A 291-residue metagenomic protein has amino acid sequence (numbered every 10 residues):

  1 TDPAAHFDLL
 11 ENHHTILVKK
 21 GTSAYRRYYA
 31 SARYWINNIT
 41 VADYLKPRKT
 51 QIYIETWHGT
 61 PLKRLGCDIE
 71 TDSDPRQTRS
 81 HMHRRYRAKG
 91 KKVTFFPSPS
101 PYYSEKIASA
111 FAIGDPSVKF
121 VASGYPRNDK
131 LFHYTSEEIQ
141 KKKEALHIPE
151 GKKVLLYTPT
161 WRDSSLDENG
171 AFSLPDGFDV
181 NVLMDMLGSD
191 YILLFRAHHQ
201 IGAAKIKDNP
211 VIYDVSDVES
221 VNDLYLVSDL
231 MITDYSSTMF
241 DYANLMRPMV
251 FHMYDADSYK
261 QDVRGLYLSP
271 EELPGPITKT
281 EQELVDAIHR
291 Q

Functional and structural regions predicted by a protein language model:
T1, P126-I206, T278-T280: Conserved catalytic-core segment of nucleotide-activated headgroup transferases in glycan assembly
T1-H133: Active-site and donor-binding regions of nucleotide-sugar-utilizing enzymes
A5-L9, K106-I107, A203-A204, D241 (+1 more regions): Phosphate- and divalent-cation-binding pockets in alpha/beta enzyme and binding domains that engage nucleotide-derived
H13-T15, I69-S73, E137-I139, G170-P175 (+2 more regions): Short secondary-structure boundary/capping segments
L17-R33, A197-F240: Donor nucleotide-activated moiety binding/catalytic core segment of transferases that use nucleotide-activated donors
Y34-R64, E219-V263: A donor-sugar binding/catalytic signature common to diverse glycosyltransferases and related nucleotide-sugar
K91-F96, I192, V227-L230, E272-G275: Short active-site oxyanion
K207-P210, S237-Q291: Catalytic binding pocket for nucleotide-activated donors in carbohydrate/polymer assembly enzymes
